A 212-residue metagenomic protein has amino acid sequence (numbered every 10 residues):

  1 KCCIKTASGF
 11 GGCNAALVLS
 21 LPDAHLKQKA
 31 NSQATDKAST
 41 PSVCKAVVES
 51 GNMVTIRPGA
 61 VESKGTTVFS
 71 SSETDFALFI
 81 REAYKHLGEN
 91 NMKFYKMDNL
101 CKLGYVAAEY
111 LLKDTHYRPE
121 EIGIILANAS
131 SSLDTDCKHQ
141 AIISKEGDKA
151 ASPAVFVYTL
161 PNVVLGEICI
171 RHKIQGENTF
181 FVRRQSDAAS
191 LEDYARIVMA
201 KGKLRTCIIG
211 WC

Functional and structural regions predicted by a protein language model:
K1-C212: Conserved "HGTGT" condensation-loop signature of ketosynthase/thiolase-family condensing enzymes that catalyze
